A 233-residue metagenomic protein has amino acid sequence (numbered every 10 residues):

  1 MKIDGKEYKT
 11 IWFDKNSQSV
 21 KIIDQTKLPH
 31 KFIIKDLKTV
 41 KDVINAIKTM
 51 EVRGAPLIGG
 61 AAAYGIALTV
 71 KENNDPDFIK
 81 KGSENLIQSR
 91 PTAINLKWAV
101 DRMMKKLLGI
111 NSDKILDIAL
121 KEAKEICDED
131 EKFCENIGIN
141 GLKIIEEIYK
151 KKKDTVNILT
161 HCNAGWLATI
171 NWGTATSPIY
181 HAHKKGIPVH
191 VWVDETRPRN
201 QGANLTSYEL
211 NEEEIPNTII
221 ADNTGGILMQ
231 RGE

Functional and structural regions predicted by a protein language model:
K2, K9-D113: Long amphipathic alpha-helical segments
Q25-D42, C134, R197-R199, L205-G232: Glycine-rich oxoanion-binding loops at beta->alpha junctions
G59-V70, V100-M103, G141, I145 (+3 more regions): Buried hydrophobic packing segments
L86, A164-W166, E195-N200, N223-G225: Acidic, glycine-rich active-site loops and adjacent beta-strand->loop/helix elements that engage anionic groups
A99-I148: Small/polar-residue-rich loop-to-helix segments that shape phosphate-bearing ligand pockets
G141-L159, G186: Glycine-rich phosphate/diphosphate-binding loops that line cofactor/substrate pockets in enzymes
A168-I219: Glycine-rich phosphate/diphosphate-binding loop of Rossmann-like nucleotide-binding domains
